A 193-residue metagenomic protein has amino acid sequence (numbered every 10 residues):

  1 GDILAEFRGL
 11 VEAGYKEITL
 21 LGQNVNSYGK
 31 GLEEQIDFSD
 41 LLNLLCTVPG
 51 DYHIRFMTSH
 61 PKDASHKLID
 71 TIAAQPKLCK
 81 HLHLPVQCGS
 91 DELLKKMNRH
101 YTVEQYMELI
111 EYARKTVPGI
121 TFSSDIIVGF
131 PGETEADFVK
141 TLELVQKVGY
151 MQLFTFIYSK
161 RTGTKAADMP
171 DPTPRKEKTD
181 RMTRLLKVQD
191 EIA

Functional and structural regions predicted by a protein language model:
G1: Canonical Radical SAM [4Fe-4S] cluster-binding loop centered on the CxxxCxxC motif and its immediate flanking residues
V11-E135: Conserved SAM/AdoMet-binding glycine-rich loop
K80, E92-A193: A structural motif corresponding to the C-terminal lobe/cap of the Radical SAM core domain
